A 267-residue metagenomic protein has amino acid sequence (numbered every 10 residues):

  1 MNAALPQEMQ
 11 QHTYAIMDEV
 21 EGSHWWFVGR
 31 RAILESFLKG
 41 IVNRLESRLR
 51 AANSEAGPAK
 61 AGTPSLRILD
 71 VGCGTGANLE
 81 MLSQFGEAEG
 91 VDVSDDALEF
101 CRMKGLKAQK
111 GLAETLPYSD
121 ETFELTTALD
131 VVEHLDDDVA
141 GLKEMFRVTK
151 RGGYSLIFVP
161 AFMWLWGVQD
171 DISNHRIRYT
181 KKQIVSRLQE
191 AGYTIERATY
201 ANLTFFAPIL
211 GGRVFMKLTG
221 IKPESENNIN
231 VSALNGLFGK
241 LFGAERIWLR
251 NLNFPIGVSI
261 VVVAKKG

Functional and structural regions predicted by a protein language model:
M1-S47, S65-E121, L125-L129, L142 (+5 more regions): Conserved N-terminal segment of class I S-adenosyl-L-methionine
A15-E19, S155-I177, K181-Q189: Short, glycine-/aromatic-enriched active-site segment of Class I SAM-dependent methyltransferases
R48-K60: Short Gly/Ser/Thr- and charged-rich N-terminal loops/segments that act as flexible capping/hinge elements
L129-V132, F158: Residues lining the SAM
V139-Y154: A short glycine-rich, Lys/Arg-flanked "PGG" loop and its adjoining helix->strand segment in the class I
Y193-L203: Conserved S-adenosyl-L-methionine
F205-G239: C-terminal helical/coil "lid" or tail adjacent to the Rossmann-like core of SAM-dependent
R213-K217, P255-G267: Core SAM-dependent methyltransferase catalytic element
